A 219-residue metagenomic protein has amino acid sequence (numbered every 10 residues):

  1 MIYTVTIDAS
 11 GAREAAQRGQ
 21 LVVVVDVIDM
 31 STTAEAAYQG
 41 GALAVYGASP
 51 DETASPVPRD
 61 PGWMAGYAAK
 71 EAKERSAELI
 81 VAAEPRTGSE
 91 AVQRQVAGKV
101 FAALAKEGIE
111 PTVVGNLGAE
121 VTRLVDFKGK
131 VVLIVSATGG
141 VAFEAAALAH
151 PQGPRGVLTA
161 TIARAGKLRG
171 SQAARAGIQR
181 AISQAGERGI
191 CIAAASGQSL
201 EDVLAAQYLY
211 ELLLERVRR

Functional and structural regions predicted by a protein language model:
M1-V5: N- or domain-start disorder-to-order transition segments that initiate the globular core
I7-A16, N116-L124: Short acidic low-complexity segments
S10-A15, Q20-A36: Short acidic, Gly/Ser-rich segments with clustered Asp/Glu that frequently serve as metal-coordination loops in enzyme
V22-V24, I80-P85, C191-S196: Short glycine-rich or small-residue beta-strand-to-loop segments that form or flank ligand, phosphate, metal/Fe-S
S31-Y67, K73-P85: A short alpha/beta connector and helix-capping loop motif
P50, R86, N116-G118, A195-Q198: Short, ordered loop/turn segments at secondary-structure junctions
M64-L117: Ordered, amphipathic secondary-structure segments that act as subunit-interaction surfaces in large macromolecular
A91-G98, A102, K106-T112, E120-R219: Long, charged alpha-helical interface segments
